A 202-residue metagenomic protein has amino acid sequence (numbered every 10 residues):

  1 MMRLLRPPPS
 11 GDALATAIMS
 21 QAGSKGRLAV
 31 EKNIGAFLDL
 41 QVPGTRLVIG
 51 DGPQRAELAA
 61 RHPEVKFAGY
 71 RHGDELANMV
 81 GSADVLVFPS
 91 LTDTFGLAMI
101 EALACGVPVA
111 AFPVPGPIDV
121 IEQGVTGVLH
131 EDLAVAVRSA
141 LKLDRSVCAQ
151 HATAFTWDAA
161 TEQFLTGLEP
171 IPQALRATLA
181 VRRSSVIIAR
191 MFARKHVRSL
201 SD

Functional and structural regions predicted by a protein language model:
S20, G26-Q41, P53-E57: A conserved mid-protein helix/loop that constitutes part of the nucleotide-sugar donor-binding site
L38, G96-M99, P117: Short glycine/serine-rich donor-binding loops of glycosyltransferases
R55-D74: Nucleotide-activated donor-binding/catalytic signature segment of Leloir-type glycosyltransferases, i.e., the conserved
R71, N78-A83, F164: Short alpha-helical donor nucleotide-sugar binding micro-motif in glycosyltransferases
L91: Aromatic "clamp/platform" in nucleotide-sugar-dependent glycosyltransferases that forms part of the donor/acceptor
P108-A111, I121, H130: Short hydrophobic beta-strand element within catalytic cores of glycosyltransferases and related nucleotide-activated
L141-A189: A charged, aromatic-enriched C-terminal amphipathic alpha-helix characteristic of glycosyltransferases across folds
